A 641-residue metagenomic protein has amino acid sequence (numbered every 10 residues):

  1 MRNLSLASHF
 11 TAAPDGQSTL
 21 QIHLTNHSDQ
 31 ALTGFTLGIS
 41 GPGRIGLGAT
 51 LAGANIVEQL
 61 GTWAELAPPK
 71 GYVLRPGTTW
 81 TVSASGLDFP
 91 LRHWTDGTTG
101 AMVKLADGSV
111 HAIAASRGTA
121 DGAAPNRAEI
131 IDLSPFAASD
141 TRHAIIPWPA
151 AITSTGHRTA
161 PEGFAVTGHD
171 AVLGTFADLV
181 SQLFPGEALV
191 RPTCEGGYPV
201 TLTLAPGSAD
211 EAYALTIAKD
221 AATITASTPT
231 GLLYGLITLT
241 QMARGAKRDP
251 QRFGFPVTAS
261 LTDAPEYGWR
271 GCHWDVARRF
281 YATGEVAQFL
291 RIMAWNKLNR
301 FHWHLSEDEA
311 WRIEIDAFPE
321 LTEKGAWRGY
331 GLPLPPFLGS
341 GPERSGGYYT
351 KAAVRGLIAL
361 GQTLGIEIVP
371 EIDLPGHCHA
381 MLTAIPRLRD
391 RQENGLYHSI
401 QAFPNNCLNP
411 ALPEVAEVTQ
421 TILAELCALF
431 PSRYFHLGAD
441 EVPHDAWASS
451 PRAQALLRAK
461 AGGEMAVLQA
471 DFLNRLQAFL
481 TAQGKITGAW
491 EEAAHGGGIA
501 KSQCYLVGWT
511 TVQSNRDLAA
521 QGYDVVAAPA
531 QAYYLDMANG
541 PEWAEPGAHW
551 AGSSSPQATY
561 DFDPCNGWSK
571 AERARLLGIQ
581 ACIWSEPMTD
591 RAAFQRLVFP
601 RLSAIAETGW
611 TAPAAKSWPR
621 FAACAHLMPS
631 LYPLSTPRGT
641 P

Functional and structural regions predicted by a protein language model:
M1-G16, H27, G43: Low-complexity, acidic Ser/Thr/Pro/Gly-rich terminal tails and inter-domain linkers that flank the onset of structured
I22-D29, G41: Asparagine-centered strand-capping/turn motif at beta-strand->loop junctions
S40-G53: Short aromatic-acidic-glycine turn motif
A52-L91, L480: Intrinsically disordered, low-complexity Pro/Gly/Ser/Thr-rich segments with frequent PxxP/GP/PP motifs and embedded
R92-T230, Y234, T238-L261, P265 (+4 more regions): Acidic, contiguous N-terminal accessory segments
A212, T216-N406, P410-A416, E425-Y434 (+2 more regions): Feature activates predominantly on carbohydrate-active enzymes
M381-R387, L396-Q503, W509-R516: Active-site neighborhood of glycoside hydrolase catalytic domains
T487-A494, I499-C504, G508-P641: Flexible, acidic glycine-rich loops studded with aromatic residues
